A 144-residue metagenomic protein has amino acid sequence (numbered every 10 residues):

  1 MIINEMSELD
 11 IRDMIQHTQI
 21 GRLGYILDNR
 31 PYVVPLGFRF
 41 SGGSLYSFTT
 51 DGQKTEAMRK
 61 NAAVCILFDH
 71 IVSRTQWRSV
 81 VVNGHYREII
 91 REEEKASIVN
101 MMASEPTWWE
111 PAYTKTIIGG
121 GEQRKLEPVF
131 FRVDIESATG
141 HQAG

Functional and structural regions predicted by a protein language model:
M1-H17: Extreme N-terminal tail/first-helix region
T18-T50, I66-L67: Short beta-strand segments
Y25-L27, H70, D134-S137: Short, structured patches in soluble enzyme cores that scaffold and shape functional sites
S41-G43, K54-A57, S97: A short local loop/turn or secondary-structure capping micro-motif enriched for an aromatic residue
T49-G52, A62-D69, E110-I118: Short acidic (Asp/Glu) patches
Q53-V80, R87: Helix-adjacent hinge/juxtasegments
T75-G144: Charged, gly/pro-rich active-site loop segments
